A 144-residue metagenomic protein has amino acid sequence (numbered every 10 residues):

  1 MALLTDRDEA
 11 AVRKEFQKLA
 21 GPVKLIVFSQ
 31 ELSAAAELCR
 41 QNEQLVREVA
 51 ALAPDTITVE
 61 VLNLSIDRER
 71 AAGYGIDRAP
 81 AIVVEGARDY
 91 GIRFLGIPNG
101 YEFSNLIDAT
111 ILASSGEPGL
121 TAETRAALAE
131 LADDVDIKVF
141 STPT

Functional and structural regions predicted by a protein language model:
A2-L4: Short, glycine-rich nucleotide/cofactor-binding loops
D6-V12, E123-T124: Phosphate-interacting basic helix/loop segments used at nucleotide- and nucleic-acid interfaces
D8, K14-A53, A129-T144: Local sequence-structure signature of Cys/Sec-based thiol-disulfide redox active-site neighborhoods
P22, R68-R93: Structural micro-motif
R47, T56-T58, D89: Preference for intrinsically disordered or flexible, low-complexity segments and adjacent hinge/connector residues
P54-D67: Thiol-based oxidoreductase modules, predominantly thioredoxin-like and allied folds used for disulfide exchange
A81-P118: Non-catalytic, surface beta->alpha helical segment in thiol-disulfide oxidoreductase systems
A113-L131: Long, charged amphipathic helices and adjacent flexible linkers at domain junctions
